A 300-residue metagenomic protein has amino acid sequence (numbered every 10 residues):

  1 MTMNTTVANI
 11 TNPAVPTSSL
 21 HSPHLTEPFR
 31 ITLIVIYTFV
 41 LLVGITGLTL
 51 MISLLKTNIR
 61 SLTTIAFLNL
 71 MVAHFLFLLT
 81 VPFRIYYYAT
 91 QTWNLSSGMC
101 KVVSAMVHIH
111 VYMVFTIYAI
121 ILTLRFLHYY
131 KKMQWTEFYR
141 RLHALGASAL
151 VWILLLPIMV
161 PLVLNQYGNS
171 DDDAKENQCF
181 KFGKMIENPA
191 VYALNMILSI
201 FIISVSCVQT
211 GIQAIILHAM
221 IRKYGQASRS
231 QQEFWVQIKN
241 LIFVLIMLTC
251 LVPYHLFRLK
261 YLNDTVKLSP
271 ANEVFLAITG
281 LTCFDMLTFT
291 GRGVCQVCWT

Functional and structural regions predicted by a protein language model:
M1-T49: Extracellular N-terminal segment of 7TM GPCRs
T5-L25, Y87, N94, F126-Y130 (+1 more regions): Membrane-proximal N-terminal segments immediately preceding the first transmembrane helix
P16-I34, S97-M106, N177-L194, Q231-F234 (+1 more regions): Juxtamembrane membrane-interface segments at transmembrane-helix boundaries in membrane proteins
F29-I34, T63-I65, N69, A73-I121: Extracellular TM2-ECL1-early TM3 structural module of rhodopsin-like
V111-G146: Class A GPCR helix-loop hinge within the 7TM core
R140, I158-F201: Loop architecture of class A 7-transmembrane GPCRs
I215-L256: Intracellular effector-coupling site of seven-transmembrane GPCRs, centered on the ICL3-to-TM6 transition
F243, T249-L256, P270-T300: Seventh transmembrane helix
